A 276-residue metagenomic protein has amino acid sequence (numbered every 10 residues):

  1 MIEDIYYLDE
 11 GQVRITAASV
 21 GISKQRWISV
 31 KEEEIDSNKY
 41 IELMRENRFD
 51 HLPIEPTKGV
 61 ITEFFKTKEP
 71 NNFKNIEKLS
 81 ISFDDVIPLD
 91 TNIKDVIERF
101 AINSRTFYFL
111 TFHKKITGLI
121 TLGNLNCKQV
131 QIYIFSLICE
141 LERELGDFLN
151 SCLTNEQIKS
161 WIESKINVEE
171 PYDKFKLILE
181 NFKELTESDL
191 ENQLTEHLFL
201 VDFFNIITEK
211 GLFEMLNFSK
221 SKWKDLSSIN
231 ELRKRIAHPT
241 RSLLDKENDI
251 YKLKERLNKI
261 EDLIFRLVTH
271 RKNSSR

Functional and structural regions predicted by a protein language model:
M1-R276: Tandem CBS (Cystathionine beta-synthase) repeat/Bateman regulatory domains
